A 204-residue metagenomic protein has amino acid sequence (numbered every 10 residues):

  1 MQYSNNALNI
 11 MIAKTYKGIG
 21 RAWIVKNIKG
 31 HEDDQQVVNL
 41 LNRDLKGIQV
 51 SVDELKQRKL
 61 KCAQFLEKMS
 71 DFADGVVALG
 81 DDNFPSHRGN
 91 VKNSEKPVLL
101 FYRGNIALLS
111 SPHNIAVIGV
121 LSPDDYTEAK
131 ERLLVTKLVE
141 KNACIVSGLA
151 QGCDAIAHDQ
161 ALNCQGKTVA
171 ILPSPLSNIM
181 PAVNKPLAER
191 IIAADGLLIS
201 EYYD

Functional and structural regions predicted by a protein language model:
M1-D81: Short, small/acidic-rich helices and loops at N termini and domain boundaries of DNA replication/processing enzymes
M1-N6, L79-D204: Glycine-biased, small-residue-rich flexible motifs in mid-sequence functional cores and linkers
